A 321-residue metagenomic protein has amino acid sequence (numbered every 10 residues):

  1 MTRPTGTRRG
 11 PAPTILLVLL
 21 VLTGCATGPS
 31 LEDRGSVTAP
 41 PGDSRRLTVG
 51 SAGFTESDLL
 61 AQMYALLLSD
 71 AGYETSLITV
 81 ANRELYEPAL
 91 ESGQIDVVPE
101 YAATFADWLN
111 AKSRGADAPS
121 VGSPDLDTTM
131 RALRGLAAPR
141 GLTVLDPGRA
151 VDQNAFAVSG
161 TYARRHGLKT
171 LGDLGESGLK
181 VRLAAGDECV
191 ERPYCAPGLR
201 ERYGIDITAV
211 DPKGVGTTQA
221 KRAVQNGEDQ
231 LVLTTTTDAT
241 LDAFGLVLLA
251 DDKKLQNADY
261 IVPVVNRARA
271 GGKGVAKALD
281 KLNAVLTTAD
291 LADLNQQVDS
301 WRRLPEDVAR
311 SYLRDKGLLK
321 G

Functional and structural regions predicted by a protein language model:
M1-I15: Bacterial N-terminal signal peptides that target proteins for export
V21-G24: C-terminal motif of bacterial Sec signal peptides marking the signal peptidase cleavage site
A26-P29: Bacterial signal peptide processing site
D43-E56, E74-T79, L179-A185: Short, well-ordered beta-strand elements
Q62-L67, E84-D96, P197-R202, V215-V232: Short helices/loops that flank or line small-molecule/ion binding pockets
S69, I78-A116: Glycine/small-residue-rich interface belts in oligomeric ring/scaffold proteins and their assembly partners
E74-A81, I207-G216: Short beta-strand-to-loop elements that line the ligand-binding cleft of bilobed periplasmic-binding protein-like
A103-P197, E201, T208-P212, Q230 (+5 more regions): Contiguous mixed-secondary-structure segments that line small-molecule binding/active-site clefts of soluble domains
